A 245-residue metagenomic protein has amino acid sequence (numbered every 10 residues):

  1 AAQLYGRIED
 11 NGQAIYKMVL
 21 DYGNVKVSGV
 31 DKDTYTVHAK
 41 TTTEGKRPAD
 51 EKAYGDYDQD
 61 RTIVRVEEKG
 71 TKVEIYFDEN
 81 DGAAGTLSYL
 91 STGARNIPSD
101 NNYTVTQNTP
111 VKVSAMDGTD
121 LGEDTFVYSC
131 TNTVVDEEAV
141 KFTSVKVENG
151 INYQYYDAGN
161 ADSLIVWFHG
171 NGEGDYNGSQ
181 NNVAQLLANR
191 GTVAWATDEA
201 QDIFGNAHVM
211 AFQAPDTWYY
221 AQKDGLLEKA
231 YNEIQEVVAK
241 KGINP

Functional and structural regions predicted by a protein language model:
A1-K17, K40-D162: A domain-start/cap signature at the N-terminus of enzymes
G12, D31-T34: Extracellular "leader-to-stem" segments immediately downstream of a signal peptide or signal-anchor in secreted/lumenal
Y16-N24: Short, well-ordered beta-strand segments enriched in hydrophobic/aromatic residues
N24-K32: A short beta-turn/strand-edge loop motif at beta-sheet boundaries
D33-T41: Short acidic, flexible loop segments centered on an aromatic residue
D162-K229: Active-site machinery of serine-nucleophile hydrolases
L227-N244: Conserved acidic catalytic loop of the alpha/beta-hydrolase fold
